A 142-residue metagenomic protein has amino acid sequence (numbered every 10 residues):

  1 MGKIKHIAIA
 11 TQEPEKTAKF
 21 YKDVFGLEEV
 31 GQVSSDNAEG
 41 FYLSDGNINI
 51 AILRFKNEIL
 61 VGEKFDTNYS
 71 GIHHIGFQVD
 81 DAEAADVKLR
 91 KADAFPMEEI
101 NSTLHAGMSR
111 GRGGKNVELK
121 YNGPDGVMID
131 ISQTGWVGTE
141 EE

Functional and structural regions predicted by a protein language model:
M1-K16, I72-V79, S132-E142: N-terminal beta-strand motif that seeds the catalytic metal site of vicinal oxygen chelate
K3, N37, G71, K115: Exposed loop/turn and edge beta-strand positions of beta-sandwich/beta-sheet ligand-binding modules
A10-I50, R54-F55: Core segments of cupin and vicinal oxygen chelate
T17-F20, A85-L89: Hydrophobic side chains in well-ordered alpha-helices
D45-N47, Y69-I72: Short connector loops at helix/strand junctions that flank enzyme active sites, especially segments positioning acidic
E58-G62, V137-E140: A short local loop/turn or secondary-structure capping micro-motif enriched for an aromatic residue
D86-E142: Vicinal oxygen chelate
